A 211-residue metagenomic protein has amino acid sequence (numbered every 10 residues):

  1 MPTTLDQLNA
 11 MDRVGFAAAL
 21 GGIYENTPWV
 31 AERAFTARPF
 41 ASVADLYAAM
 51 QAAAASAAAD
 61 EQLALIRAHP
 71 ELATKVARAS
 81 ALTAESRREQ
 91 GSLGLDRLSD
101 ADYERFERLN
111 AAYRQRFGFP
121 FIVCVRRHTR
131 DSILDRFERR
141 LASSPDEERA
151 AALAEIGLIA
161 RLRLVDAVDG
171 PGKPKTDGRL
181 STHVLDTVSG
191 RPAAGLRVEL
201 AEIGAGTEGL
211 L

Functional and structural regions predicted by a protein language model:
M1, M11-D12: N- or domain-start disorder-to-order transition segments that initiate the globular core
P2-T3, L72-K75, R127-S132, P145-I156: Non-catalytic regulatory/linker segments of enzymes
L5-A10, Y24, W29-L109, R163: Aromatic-anchored, charged helix-turn/loop surface patch used as a conserved interaction hotspot
F16: Surface-exposed, charge/polar-rich loops and edge strands
R114-R149: Long, amphipathic alpha-helical coupling/dimerization segments that relay conformational signals between
A151-P174: Charged phosphate-binding loop/patch that engages nucleotide di/tri-phosphates or the phosphate backbone of nucleic
D166-A194, L200-I203: Beta-strand-rich domain onsets/edges
A205-L211: Short, acidic Ser/Thr/Gly-rich low-complexity loop/linker segments typical of extracellular and cell-surface proteins
